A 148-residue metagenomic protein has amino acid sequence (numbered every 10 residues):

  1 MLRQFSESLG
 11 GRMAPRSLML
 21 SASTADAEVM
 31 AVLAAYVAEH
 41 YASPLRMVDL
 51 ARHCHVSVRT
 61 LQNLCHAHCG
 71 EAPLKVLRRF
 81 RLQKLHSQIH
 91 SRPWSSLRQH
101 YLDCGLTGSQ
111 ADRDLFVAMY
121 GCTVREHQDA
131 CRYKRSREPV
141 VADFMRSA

Functional and structural regions predicted by a protein language model:
M1-V58, N63-A72, S87-A148: Alpha-helical bundle regulatory/interaction domains
K75: Short, basic-rich loop-to-helix N-cap that marks the start of a DNA-contacting helix
R79-S87: Alpha-helical structural segments
